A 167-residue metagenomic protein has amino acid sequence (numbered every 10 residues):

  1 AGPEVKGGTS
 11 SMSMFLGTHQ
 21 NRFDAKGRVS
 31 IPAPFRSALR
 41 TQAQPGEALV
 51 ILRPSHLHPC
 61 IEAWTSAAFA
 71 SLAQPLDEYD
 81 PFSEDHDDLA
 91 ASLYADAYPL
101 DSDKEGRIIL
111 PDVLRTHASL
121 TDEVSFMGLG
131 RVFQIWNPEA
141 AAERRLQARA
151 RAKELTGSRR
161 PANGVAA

Functional and structural regions predicted by a protein language model:
A1-Q20, A25-K26, F35-L100, K104-E105 (+1 more regions): Flexible "stalk/tail and boundary" regions
